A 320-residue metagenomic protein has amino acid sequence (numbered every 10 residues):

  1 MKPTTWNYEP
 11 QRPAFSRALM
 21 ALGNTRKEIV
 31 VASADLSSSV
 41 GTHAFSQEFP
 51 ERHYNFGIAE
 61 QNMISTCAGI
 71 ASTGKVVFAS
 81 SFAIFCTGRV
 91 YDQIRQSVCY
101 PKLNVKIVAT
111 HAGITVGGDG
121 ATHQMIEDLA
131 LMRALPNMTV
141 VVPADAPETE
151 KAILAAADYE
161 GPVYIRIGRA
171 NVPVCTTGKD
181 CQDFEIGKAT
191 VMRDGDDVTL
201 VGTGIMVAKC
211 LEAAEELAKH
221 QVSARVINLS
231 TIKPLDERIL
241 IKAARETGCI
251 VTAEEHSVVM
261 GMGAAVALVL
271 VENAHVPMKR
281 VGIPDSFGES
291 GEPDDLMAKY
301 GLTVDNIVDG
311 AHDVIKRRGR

Functional and structural regions predicted by a protein language model:
M1-R166, N171, D183: Thiamine diphosphate
P13, T25-E28, S38-H43, Q47 (+2 more regions): Thiamine diphosphate
